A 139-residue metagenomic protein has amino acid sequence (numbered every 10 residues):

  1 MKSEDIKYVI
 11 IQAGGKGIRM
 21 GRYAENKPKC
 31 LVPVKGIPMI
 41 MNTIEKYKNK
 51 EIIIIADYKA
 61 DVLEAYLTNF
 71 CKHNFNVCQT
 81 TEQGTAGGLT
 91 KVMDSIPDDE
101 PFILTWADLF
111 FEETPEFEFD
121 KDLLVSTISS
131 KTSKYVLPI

Functional and structural regions predicted by a protein language model:
M1-I11, R19, P33, I37-W106: Conserved N-terminal catalytic core of the sugar/cofactor nucleotidyltransferase
G14: The conserved beta1-alpha1 loop
G17-G21, K134: Short N-terminal binding/cap micro-motifs at the start of the first secondary-structure element
R22, E64, E113-P115: Active-site-proximal flexible loops/turns
E25-C30: Short alpha-helical oligomerization interface
F111-I139: Conserved core of the sugar-phosphate nucleotidyltransferase
